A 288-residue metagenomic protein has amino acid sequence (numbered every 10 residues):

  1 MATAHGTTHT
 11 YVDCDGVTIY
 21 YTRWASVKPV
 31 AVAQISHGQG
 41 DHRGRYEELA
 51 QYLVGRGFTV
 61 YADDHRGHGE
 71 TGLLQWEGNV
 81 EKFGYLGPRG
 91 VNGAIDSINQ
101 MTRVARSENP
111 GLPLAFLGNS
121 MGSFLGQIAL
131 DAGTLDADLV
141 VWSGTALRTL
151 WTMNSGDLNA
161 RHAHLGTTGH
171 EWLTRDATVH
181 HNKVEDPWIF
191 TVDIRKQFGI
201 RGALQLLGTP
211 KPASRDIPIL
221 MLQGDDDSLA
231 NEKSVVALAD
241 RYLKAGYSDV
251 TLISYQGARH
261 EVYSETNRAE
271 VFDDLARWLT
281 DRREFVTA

Functional and structural regions predicted by a protein language model:
M1-A25: N-terminal cap/lid segment of alpha/beta-hydrolase-fold proteins
V30, S36-D41, S120, D225: Active-site glycine-rich loops that stabilize anionic/oxyanionic intermediates across multiple enzyme folds
Q34-G38, D64, Q223-G224, Q256: The conserved beta1-alpha1 loop
R43, A50-V80: Conserved alpha/beta-hydrolase
F83-R106: Alpha/beta-hydrolase active-site loop
A115-Q197: Alpha/beta-hydrolase-fold enzymes
R175-D249: Serine-hydrolase catalytic core
D249-A288: Catalytic active-site module of serine/aspartate enzymes centered on a nucleophile-bearing elbow/loop
